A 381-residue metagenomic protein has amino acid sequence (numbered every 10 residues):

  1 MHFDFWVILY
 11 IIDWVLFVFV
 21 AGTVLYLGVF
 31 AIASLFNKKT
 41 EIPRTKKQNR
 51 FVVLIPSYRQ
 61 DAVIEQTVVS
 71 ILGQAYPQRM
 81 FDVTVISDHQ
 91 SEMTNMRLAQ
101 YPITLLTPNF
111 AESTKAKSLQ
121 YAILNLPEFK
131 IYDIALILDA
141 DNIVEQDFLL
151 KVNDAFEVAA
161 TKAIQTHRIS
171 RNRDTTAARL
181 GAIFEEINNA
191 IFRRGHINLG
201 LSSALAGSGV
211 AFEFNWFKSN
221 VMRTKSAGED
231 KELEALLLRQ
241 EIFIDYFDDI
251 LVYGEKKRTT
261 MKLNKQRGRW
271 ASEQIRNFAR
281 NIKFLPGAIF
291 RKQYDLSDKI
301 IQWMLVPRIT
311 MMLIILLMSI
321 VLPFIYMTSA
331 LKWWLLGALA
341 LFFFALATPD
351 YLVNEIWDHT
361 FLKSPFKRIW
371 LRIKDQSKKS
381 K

Functional and structural regions predicted by a protein language model:
M1-V69: N-proximal low-complexity "stem/linker" segments adjacent to membrane-targeting elements
I32-F36, P43-T45, Q302-S380: Membrane-embedded multi-pass helical conduit in multi-pass membrane proteins, especially envelope-biosynthetic
N49-V52, D82, E232: Cell-envelope/extracellular polymer assembly enzymes that use nucleotide-activated donors
V69-M80: Short, acidic, metal-binding catalytic loop of nucleotide-sugar glycosyltransferases
T84-N95, N109-E112, I143: A conserved acidic beta->alpha catalytic loop
T107, E112-A122, L126-F129, Q146-D147 (+4 more regions): Long helical/loop segments within the catalytic core of UDP-sugar-dependent glycosyltransferases, especially the large
F129-I143: Short beta-strand-to-loop acidic/aromatic patch adjacent to the donor-nucleotide binding site
A227-L233: Acidic donor-binding loop at a coil-to-helix junction in glycosyltransferase catalytic cores that engages
